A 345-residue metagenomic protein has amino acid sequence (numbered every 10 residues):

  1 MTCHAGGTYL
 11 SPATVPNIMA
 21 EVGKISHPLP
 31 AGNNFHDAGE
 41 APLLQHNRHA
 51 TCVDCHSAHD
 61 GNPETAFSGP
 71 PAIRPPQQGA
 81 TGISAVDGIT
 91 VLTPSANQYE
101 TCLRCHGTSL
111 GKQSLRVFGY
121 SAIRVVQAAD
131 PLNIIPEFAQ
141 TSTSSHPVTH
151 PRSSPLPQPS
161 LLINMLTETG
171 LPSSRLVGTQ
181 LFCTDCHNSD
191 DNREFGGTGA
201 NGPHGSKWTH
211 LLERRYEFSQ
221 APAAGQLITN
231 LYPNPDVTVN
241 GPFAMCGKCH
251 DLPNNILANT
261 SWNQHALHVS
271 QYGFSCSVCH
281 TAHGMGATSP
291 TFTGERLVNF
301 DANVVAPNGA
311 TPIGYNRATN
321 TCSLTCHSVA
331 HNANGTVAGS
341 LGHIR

Functional and structural regions predicted by a protein language model:
M1-R345: Flexible linker/context regions in extracytoplasmic redox proteins
